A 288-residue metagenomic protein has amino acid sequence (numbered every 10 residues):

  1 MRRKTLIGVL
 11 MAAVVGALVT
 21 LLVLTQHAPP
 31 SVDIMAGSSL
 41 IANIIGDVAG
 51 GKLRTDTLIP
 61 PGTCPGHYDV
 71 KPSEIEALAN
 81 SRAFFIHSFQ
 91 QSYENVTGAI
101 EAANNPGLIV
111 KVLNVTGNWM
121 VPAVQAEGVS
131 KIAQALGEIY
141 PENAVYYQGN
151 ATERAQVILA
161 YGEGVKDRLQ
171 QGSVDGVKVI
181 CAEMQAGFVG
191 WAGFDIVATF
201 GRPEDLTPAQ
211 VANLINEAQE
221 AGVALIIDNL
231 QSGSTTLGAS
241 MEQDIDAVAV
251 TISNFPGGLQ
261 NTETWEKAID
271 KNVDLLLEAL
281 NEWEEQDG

Functional and structural regions predicted by a protein language model:
M1-P30, G288: Secretory targeting signatures
Q26-P30, N105-K178, F255-G288: Extracytoplasmic substrate-binding proteins
V32-D33, N80, I215-G288: Structured C-terminal subdomain patch of bacterial secreted/periplasmic proteins
V32-G37, L53-L58, K178-V179: Short, well-ordered beta-strand elements
S38, A42, I75-L78, Y93-T97 (+12 more regions): Extracytoplasmic/secreted envelope proteins and their assembly/folding machinery, especially bacterial periplasmic
S38, S88, A182-E183, L230: Helix N-cap/beta->alpha junction signal
A49-E74, Q185, V189-I215, T251-T262: Alpha-helical, coiled-coil/dimerization segments enriched in small aliphatic residues
K52-I139, S234-V248, L275-A279: Acidic/His-rich segments in extracytoplasmic proteins that coordinate ligands and/or metal ions
